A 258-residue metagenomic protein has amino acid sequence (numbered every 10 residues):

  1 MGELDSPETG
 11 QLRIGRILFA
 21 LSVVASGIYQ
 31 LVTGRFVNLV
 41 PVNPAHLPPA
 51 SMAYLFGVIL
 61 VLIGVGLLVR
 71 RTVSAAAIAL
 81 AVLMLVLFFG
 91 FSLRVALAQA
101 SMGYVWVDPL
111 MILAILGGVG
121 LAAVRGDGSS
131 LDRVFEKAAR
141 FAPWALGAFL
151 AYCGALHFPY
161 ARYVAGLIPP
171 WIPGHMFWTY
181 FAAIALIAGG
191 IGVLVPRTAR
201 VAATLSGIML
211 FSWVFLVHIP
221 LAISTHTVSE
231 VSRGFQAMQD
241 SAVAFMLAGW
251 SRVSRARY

Functional and structural regions predicted by a protein language model:
M1-R35, A50-L62, G66-P159, F177-A188 (+1 more regions): Extended, low-polarity transmembrane helix blocks
T33-A45, P159-H175: Membrane-interface interhelical connector segments
